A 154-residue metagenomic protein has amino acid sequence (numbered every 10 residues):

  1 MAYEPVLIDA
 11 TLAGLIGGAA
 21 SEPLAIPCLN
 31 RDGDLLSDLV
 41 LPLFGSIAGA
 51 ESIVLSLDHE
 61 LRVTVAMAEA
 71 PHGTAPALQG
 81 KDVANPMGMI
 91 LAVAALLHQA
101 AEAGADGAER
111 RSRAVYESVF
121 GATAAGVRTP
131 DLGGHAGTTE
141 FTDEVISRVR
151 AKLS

Functional and structural regions predicted by a protein language model:
M1-D9: Glycine-rich phosphate/diphosphate-binding loop of Rossmann-like nucleotide-binding domains
V6, D82-A84, G134-H135: Active-site nucleophile and cofactor-binding loops and adjacent substrate-binding regions of central metabolic enzymes
L12: Glycine-rich, anion-gripping cofactor-binding loops and their flanking helix/strand elements in enzyme active sites
L15-A114, S118-A125: Glycine-rich phosphate/nucleotide-binding loop
A105-R110, A114-S154: Glycine-rich phosphate/pyrophosphate-binding loop and the adjoining helix
